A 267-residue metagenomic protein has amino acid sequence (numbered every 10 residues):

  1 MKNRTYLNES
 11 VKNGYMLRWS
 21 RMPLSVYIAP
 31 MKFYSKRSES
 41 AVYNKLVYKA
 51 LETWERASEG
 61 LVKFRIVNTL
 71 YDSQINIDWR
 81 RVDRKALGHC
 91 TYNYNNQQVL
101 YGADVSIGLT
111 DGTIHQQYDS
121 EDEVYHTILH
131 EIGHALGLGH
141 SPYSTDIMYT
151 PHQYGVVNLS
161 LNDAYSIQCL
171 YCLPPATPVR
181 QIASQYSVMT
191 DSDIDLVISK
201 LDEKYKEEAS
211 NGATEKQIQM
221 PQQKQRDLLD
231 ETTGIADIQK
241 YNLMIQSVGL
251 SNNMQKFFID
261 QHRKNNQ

Functional and structural regions predicted by a protein language model:
M1-S40, L51, N93-N96, L173-Q181 (+2 more regions): Disordered inhibitory propeptide/activation segment of secreted metzincin zinc metalloprotease zymogens, centered on
F33, T145-Y154: Surface-exposed aromatic
R37-K49, Y118-T127, P142, Y154-N162 (+2 more regions): Soluble non-cytosolic domains of exported or imported proteins
A41-E131, A135: Metzincin-family zinc-dependent endopeptidase catalytic domain
Y43-A50, S120, V124-I128, I132 (+6 more regions): Stable alpha-helical elements in mature extracytoplasmic
E131-I147: Catalytic Zn2+-binding segment of zinc metalloproteases
P151-P178: Post-HExxH zinc-binding segment in Zn-dependent metallohydrolases
